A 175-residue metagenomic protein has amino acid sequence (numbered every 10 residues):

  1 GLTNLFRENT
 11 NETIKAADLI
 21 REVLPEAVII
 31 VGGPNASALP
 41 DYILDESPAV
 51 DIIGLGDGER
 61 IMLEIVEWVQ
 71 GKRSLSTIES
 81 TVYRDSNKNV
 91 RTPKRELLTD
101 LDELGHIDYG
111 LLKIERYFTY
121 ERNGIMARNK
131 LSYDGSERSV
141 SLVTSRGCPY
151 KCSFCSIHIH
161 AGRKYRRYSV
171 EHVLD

Functional and structural regions predicted by a protein language model:
G1-D100: Glycine-rich beta-alpha loop elements in corrinoid/cobalamin-binding modules across cobalamin-dependent enzymes
I107-D175: Radical SAM [4Fe-4S] cluster-binding motif and immediate context
